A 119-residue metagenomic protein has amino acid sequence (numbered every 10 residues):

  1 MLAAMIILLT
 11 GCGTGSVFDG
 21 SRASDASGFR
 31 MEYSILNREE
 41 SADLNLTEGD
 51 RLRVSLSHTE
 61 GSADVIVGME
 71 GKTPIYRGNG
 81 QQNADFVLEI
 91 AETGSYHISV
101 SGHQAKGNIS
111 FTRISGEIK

Functional and structural regions predicted by a protein language model:
M1-C12: Sec-dependent bacterial lipoprotein signal peptides
C12-D43: Transition segment at domain starts
S34, Y76-Q81: Short beta-strand segments within Ig-like beta-sandwich modules, predominantly Fibronectin type-III
N37, E48-L52, E92-Y96, K106-G107: Short tyrosine-centred short linear motifs in exposed loops/low-complexity segments
E40-A42, Q82-L88, Y96: Short strand-edge motifs at loop-to-beta-strand transitions and within beta-strands of extracellular beta-rich domains
D43-H58, Y96-V100: Hydrophobic beta-strand segments within beta-rich accessory/binding domains
T47-E48, S55-M69, A91: Acidic, Ser/Thr/Pro-rich low-complexity intrinsically disordered segments
A63-D64, V100-E117: Edge beta-strands of jelly-roll/beta-sandwich modules across compartments, strongly enriched in secreted/luminal
